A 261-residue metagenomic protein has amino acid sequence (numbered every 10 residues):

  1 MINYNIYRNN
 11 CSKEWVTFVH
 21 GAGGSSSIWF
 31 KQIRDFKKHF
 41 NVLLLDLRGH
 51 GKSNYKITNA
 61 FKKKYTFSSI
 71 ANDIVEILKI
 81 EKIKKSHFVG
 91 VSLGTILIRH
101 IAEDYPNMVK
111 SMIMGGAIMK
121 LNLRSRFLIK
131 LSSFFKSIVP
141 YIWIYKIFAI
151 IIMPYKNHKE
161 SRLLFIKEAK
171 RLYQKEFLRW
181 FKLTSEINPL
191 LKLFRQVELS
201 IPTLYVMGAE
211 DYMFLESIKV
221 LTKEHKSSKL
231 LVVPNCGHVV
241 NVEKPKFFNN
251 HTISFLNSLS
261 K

Functional and structural regions predicted by a protein language model:
N5-N59: Conserved HGGG/HGGXW glycine-rich cap/lid loop of the alpha/beta-hydrolase fold
R34, L43-V89, N250: Active-site loop/oxyanion-hole signature of alpha/beta-hydrolase fold enzymes
G90-G94, I98: Gly/Ala-rich beta-loop-alpha elbow adjacent to hydrolase catalytic centers
E103-D104, V109-V139: Flexible "cap/lid" loop of the alpha/beta hydrolase fold
L123-S125, I142-V197: Conserved alpha/beta-hydrolase catalytic His-Asp/Glu region
L199, Y205-M207: Short beta-strand/loop motif that positions the catalytic acidic residue of the alpha/beta-hydrolase fold
Y212-I218: Conserved alpha/beta-hydrolase "acid-adjacent" motif
C236-N249: Catalytic histidine-centered segment of alpha/beta-hydrolase-like enzymes
